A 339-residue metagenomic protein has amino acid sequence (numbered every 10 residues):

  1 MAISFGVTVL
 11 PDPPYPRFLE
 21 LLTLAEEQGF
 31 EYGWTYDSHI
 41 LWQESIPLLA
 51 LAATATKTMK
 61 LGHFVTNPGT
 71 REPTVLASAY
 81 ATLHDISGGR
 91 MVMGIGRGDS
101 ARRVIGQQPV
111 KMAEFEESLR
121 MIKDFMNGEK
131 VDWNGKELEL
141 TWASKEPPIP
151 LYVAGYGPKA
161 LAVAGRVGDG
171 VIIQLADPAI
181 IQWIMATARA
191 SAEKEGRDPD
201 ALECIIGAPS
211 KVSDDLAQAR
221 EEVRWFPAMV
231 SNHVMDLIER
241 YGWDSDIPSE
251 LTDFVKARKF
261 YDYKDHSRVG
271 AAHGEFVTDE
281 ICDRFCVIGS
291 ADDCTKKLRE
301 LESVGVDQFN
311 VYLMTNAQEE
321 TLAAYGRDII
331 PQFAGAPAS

Functional and structural regions predicted by a protein language model:
M1-F64, I149: N-terminal beta1-alpha1-beta2 module of alpha/beta enzyme domains
I3-P16, T66-P73, E146-Y156, S210-S213 (+1 more regions): Active-site mouth loops of central-metabolism enzymes
F5-V9, G33-T35, K60-F64, M91-I95 (+4 more regions): Hydrophobic faces of well-ordered beta-strands that scaffold small-molecule active sites in alpha/beta enzyme cores
P13-A25, L76-A79, V153-R166, V223 (+1 more regions): Short, acidic/polar
G29, A52, L83, I122 (+6 more regions): Conserved, mostly hydrophobic/aromatic
Y32-A55, N67, D99-R102, L175-P178 (+1 more regions): Glycine-rich, proline-tolerant flexible connector loops at the mouths of alpha/beta enzymes
I46-T66, F125, A323-S339: Alpha-helix-loop-beta-strand connector modules within alpha/beta enzyme cores
Q108-W142, I181-S303, A334-S339: An alpha-helical appendage that flanks or caps ligand/catalytic pockets
